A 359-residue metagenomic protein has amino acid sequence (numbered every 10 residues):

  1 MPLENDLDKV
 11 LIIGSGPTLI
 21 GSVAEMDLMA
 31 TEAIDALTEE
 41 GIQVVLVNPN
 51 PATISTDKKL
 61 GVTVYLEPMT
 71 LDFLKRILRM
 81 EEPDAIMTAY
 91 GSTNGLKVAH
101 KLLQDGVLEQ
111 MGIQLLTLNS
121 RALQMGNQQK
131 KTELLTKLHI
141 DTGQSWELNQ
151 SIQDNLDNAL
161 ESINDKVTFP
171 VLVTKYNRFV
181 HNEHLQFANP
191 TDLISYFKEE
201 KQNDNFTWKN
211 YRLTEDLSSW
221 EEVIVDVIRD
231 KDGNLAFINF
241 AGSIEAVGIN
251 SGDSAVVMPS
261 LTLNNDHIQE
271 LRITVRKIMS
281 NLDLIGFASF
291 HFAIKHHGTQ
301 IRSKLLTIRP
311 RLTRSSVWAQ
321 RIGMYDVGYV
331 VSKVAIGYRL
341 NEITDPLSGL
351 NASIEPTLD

Functional and structural regions predicted by a protein language model:
M1-K137, N149-N158: ATP-binding N-terminal substructure of ATP-dependent carboxylate-amine bond-forming enzymes
P2, D8, G14, D27 (+12 more regions): ATP-dependent carboxylate activation and anion-phosphoryl transfer catalytic cores that bind Mg-ATP to form
Q150-N155, A159, F187-P190, R339: Alpha-helix N-cap recognition
S162-I163: Membrane-integral, polyisoprenol-dependent glycosyltransferases of the GT-C/oligosaccharyltransferase superfamily
